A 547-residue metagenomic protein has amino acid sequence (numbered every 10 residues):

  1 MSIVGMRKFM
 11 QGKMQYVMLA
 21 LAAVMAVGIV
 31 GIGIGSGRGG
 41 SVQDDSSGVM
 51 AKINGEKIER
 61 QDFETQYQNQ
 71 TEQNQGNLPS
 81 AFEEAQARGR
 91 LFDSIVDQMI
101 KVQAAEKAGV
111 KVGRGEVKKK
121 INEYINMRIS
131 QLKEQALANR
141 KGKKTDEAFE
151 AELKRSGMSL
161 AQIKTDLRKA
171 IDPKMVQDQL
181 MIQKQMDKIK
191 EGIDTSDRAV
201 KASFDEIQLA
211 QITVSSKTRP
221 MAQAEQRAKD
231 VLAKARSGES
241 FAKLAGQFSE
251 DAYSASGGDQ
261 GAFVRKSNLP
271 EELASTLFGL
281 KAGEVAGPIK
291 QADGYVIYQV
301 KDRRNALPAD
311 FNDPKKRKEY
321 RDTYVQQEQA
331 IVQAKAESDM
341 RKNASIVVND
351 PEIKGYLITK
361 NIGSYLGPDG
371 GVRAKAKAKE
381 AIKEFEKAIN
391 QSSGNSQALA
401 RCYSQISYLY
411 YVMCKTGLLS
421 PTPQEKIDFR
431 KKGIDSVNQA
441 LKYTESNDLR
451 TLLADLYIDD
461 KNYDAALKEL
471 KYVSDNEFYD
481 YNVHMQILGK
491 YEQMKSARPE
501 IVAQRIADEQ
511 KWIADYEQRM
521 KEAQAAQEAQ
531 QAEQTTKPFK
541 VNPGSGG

Functional and structural regions predicted by a protein language model:
M1-G89, K342-G547: Short, low-structural-confidence N-terminal segments
S2-R7, E64-L91, E106-S203, T218-Q223 (+4 more regions): Charged, solvent-exposed helices and adjacent loops that form client-binding or oligomerization surfaces
V49-I53, V285-Q291: Short acidic-hydrophobic surface loop/beta-edge motif
K57-E59, R140-D146, G287, Y298: A sequence-level detector of short linear motifs
T65-R90, T165-E191, T195-S237, E250-E271 (+5 more regions): Well-structured core secondary-structure elements of compact alpha/beta domains
Q68, E72, V96-G113, V117 (+26 more regions): Sec-exported extracytoplasmic/periplasmic mature domains
F149, L153, K316, R321-D322 (+1 more regions): Extracytoplasmic/secretory soluble proteins
